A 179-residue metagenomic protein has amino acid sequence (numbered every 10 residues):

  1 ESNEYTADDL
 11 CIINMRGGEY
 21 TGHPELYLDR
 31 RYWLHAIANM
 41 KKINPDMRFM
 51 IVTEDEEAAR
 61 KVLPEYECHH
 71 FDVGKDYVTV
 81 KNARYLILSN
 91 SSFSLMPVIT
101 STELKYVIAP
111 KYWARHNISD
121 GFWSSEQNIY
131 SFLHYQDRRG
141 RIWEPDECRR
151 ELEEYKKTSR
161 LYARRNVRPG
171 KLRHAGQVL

Functional and structural regions predicted by a protein language model:
E1-K75, N82, S159-L179: Core catalytic architecture of nucleotide-activated donor-dependent transferases building glycoconjugates
I12-I13, I37, I43, I51 (+7 more regions): Weak global preference for isoleucine
Y27-D29, E65, I99-T102, W123: Generic preference for flexible, low-structure residues
Y32-H35, R48, E57-V62, S91-I99 (+3 more regions): Tryptophan-centric aromatic hotspots in well-structured domains and transmembrane helices
V62-F71, A83-Y85, K105-Y106, D120-G140: Active-site regions of enzymes building and remodeling cell-envelope glycoconjugates
V73-D120: A donor-sugar binding/catalytic signature common to diverse glycosyltransferases and related nucleotide-sugar
N117-L179: Leloir-type glycosyltransferase catalytic cores
